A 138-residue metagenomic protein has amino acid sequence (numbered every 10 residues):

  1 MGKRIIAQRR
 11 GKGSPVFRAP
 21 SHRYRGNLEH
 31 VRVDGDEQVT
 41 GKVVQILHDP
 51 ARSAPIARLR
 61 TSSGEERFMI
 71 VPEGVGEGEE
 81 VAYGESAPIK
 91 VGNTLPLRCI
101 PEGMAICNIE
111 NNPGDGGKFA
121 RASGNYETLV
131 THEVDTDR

Functional and structural regions predicted by a protein language model:
M1-R138: Ribosome large-subunit tunnel/peptidyl-transferase-proximal elements
